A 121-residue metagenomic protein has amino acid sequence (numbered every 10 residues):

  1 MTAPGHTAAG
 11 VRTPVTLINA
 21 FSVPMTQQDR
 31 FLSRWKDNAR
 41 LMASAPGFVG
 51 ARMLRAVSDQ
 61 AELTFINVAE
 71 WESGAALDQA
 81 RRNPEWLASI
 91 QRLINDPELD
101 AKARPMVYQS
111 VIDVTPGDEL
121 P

Functional and structural regions predicted by a protein language model:
M1-V15, R52-L63, S89-P121: Glycine-rich beta-strand-turn "strand-cap" elements at beta-sheet edges
H6, M25, D29, A80: Charge-dense, low-complexity intrinsically disordered segments
G10-T16, T26-L32, I66-E70, P116: A broad, low-specificity signal for short, low-complexity segments enriched in glycine/proline and polar/charged
V15-S22, M53-N83, P121: Short, well-ordered beta-strand segments in beta-rich or mixed alpha/beta enzyme and ligand-binding folds
M25, V49-R52, D78, A101: Short alpha-helical segments used as structural interaction elements across diverse proteins
Q27-G50, E85, S89-L93: Short amphipathic alpha-helical segments
D29, A75-L77, D113: Residue-level signal for secondary-structure boundary sites
